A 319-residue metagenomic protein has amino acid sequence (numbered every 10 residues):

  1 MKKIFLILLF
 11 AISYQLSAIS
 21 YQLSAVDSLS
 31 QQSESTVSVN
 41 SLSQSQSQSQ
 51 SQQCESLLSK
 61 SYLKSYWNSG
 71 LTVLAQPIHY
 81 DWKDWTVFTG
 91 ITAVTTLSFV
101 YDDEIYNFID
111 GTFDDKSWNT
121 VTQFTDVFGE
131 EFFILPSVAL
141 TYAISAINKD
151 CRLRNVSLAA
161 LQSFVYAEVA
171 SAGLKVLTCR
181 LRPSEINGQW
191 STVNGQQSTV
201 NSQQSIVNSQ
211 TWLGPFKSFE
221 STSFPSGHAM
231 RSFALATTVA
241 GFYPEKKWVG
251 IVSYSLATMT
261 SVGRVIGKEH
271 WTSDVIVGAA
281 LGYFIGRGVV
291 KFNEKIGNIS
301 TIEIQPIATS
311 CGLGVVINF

Functional and structural regions predicted by a protein language model:
M1-I4, D126, K246, K268: Positively charged n-region of N-terminal signal peptides that target proteins for export
I4-I12: Sec-dependent N-terminal signal peptides
F10, L16-F128, I134, L140-I147 (+4 more regions): N-terminal targeting leaders of membrane proteins
D84, F88, A146-A170, G250: Interfacial segments of alpha-helical transmembrane regions
F88-T92, T96, L135, A160 (+5 more regions): Alpha-helical transmembrane spans of integral membrane proteins, capturing the lipid-embedded, hydrophobic core of TM
V94, S98, Y166-S171, K175 (+3 more regions): Alpha-helical transmembrane segments of multipass membrane proteins
Y106, D110, S145, S171-C179 (+3 more regions): Membrane-water interface at transmembrane helix exits
G188-N318: Membrane-embedded catalytic cores of phosphoryl/pyrophosphoryl-handling enzymes
